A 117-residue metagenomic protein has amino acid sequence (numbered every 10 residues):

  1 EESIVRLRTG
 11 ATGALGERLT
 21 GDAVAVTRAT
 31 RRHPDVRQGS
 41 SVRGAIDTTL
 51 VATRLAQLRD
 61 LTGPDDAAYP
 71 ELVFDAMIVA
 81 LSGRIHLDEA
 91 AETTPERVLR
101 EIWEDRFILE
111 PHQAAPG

Functional and structural regions predicted by a protein language model:
E1-G117: C-terminal regulatory/interaction module of P-loop NTP-utilizing enzymes
